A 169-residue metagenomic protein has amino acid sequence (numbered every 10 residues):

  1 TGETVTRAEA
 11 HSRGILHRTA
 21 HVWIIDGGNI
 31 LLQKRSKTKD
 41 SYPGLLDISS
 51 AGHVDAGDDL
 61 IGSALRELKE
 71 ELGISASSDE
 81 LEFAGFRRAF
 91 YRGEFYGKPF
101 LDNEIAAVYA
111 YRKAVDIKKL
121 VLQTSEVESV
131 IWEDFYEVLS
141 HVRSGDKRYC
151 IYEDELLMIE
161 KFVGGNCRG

Functional and structural regions predicted by a protein language model:
T1-H21: Acidic, metal-coordinating catalytic segment for phosphate/diphosphate chemistry, firing primarily on the Nudix
T1-T4, N29-K34, K118-L122: Short, well-ordered strand-loop elements centered on a beta-strand within folded domains, enriched for acidic residues
A8, G44, G85-G169: Nudix hydrolase/Nudix homology domain
H17, S78-D79, D102-E104: Short gly/pro-enriched beta-turn/loop segments at secondary-structure junctions
T19-A51: A glycine-rich, hydrophobic loop/mini-helix early in the fold
L32, S49-F86: The catalytic Nudix box helix
K37-K39, V54-D55, A89-Y91: Short, catalytically relevant binding-site loops at active-site mouths
